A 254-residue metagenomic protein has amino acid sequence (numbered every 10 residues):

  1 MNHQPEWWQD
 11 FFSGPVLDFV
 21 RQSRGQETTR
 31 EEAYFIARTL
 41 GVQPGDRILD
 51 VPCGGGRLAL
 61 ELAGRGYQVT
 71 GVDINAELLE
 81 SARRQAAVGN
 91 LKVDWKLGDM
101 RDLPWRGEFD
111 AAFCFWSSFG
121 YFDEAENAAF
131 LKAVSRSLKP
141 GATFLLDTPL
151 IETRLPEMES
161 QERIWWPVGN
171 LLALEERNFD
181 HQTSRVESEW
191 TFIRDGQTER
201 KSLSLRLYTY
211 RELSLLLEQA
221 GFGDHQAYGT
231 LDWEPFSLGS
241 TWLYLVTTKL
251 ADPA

Functional and structural regions predicted by a protein language model:
M1-D46: Conserved class I S-adenosyl-L-methionine
R47, G141-T143: Short glycine-centered segments of the SAM/dcSAM-binding site in methyltransferase folds
P52-G56: Class I SAM-dependent methyltransferase "Motif I" SAM/SAH-binding loop
A59-D102: Class I SAM-dependent methyltransferase SAM/SAH-binding core
P104-A111: A short acidic, Gly/Pro-enriched loop at the edge of an enzyme's catalytic core that lines a small-molecule cofactor
A125, L145-L216: SAM-dependent methyltransferase
A128-P140: A short glycine-rich, Lys/Arg-flanked "PGG" loop and its adjoining helix->strand segment in the class I
Y210-A254: C-terminal lobe and adjacent flexible extensions of AdoMet/dcAdoMet transferase-like proteins
